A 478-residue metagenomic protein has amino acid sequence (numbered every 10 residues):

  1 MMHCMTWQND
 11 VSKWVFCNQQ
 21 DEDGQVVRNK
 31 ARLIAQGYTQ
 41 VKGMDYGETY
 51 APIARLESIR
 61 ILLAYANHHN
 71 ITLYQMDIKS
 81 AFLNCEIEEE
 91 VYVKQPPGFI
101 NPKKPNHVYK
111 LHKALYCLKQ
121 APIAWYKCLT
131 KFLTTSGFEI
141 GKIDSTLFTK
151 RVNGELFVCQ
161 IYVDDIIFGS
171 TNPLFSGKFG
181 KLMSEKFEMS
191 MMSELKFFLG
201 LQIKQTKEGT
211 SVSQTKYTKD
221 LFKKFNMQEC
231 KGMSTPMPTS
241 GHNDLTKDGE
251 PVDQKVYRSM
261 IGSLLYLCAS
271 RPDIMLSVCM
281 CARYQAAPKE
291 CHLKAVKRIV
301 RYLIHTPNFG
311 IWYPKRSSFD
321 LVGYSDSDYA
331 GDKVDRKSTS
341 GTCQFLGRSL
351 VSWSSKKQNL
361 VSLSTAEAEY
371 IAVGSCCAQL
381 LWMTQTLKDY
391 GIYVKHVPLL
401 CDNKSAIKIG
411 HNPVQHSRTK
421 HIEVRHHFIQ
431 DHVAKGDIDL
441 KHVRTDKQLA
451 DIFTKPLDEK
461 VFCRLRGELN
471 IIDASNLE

Functional and structural regions predicted by a protein language model:
M1-E188: Metal/cofactor- and membrane transport-associated sequence elements
C4-N9, A66-N70, Y302-S325, I392: Structured nucleic-acid-interacting core domains from mobile-element enzymes and related host factors, especially RNase
W14, G24, L62, D77 (+27 more regions): Mobile genetic element proteins and their domesticated derivatives, centered on retroelements and DNA transposons
R32, Q36-Y38, L264, Y324-A366: RNase H-like nuclease fold core
E57, L63, L115, Y162 (+3 more regions): C-terminal reverse transcriptase regions that engage the nucleic-acid substrate
I140-I143, I167-S213, K223, P314 (+1 more regions): Polymerase palm active-site segment centered on the conserved acidic dipeptide of motif C
E185, D220-M237, G241, K460-E478: Retroelement integrase C-terminal DNA-binding domain
F197, D320, L350, K356-E478: RNase H-like nuclease module associated with reverse transcription
